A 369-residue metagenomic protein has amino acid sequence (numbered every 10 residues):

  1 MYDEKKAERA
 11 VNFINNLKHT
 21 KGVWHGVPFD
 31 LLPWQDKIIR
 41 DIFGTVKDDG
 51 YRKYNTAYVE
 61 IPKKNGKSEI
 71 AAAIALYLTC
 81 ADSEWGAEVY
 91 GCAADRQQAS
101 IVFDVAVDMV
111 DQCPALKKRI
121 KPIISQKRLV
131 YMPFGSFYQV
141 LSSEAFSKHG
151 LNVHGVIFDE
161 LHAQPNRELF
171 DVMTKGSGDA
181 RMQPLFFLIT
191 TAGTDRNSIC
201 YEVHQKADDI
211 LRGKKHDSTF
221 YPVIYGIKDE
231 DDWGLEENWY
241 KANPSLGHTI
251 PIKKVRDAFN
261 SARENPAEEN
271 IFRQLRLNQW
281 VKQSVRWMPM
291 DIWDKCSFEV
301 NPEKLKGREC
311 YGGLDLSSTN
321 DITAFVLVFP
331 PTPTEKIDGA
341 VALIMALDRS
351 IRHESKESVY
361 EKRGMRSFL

Functional and structural regions predicted by a protein language model:
M1-L314: Phosphate/NTP-binding elements of NTP-utilizing enzymes
L17-G22, N278-Q279, G312, T332-L369: C-terminal nuclease/phosphodiesterase catalytic domains that cleave nucleic-acid phosphodiester bonds
K47-Y51, I322, E354-S355: Short, solvent-exposed secondary-structure capping/transition elements
E88, L185, A324-V326, V341: Conserved beta-strand and immediately adjacent loop positions that scaffold enzyme active sites
D159-E160, D315, D321, D338: Acidic side chains
A207, D294, N320, Y360-E361: Residue-level signal for alpha-helical context at structural boundaries
T319-P331: Metal-dependent catalytic core segments for phosphate chemistry
